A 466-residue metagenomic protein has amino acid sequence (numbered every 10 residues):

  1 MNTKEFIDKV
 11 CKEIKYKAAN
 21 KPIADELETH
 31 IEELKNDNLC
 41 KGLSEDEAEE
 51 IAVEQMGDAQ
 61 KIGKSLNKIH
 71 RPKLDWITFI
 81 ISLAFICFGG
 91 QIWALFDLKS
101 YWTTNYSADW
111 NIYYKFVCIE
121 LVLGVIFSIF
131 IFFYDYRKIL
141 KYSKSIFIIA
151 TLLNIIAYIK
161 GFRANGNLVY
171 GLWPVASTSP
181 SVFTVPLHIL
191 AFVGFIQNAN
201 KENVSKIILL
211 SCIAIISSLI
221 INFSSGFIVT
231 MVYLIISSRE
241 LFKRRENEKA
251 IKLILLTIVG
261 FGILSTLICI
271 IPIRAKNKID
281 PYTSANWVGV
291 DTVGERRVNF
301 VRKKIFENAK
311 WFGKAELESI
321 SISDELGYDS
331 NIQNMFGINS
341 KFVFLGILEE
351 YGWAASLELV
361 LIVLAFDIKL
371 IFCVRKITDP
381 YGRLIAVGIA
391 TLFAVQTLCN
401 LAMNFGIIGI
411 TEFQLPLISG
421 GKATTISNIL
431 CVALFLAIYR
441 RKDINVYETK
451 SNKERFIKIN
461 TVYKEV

Functional and structural regions predicted by a protein language model:
M1-F79, L83: Soluble N-terminal domains of membrane-associated systems
E50-A164, L264, A423-K453: A structural signal for hydrophobic alpha-helical transmembrane segments in multi-pass membrane proteins
I119-F127, E349-L370: Hydrophobic alpha-helical transmembrane segments
I155-T178, N277-P281, I410: Membrane-interfacial helix-loop-helix modules of multi-pass inner-membrane proteins that assemble, modify, or transport
K201-S205, N400-V466: A juxtamembrane structural motif centered on a specific transmembrane helix
S205-S217, S225-C269: Hydrophobic alpha-helical segments of polytopic membrane proteins
A250-A355: Hydrophobic, glycine- and aromatic-enriched re-entrant/interface helices and adjoining loop segments
I371-T411: Loop-to-helix entry and N-terminal half of a specific, functionally important transmembrane alpha helix in multi-pass
